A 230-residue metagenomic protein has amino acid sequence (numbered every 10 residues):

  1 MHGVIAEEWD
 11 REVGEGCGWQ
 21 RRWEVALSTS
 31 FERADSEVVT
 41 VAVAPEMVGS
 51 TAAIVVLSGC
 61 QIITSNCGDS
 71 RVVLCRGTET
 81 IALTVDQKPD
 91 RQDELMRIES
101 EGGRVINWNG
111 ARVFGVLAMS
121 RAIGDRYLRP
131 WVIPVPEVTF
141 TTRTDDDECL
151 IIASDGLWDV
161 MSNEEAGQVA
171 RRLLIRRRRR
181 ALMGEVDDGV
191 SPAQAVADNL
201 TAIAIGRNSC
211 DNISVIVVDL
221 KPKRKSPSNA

Functional and structural regions predicted by a protein language model:
M1-A230: PP2C/PPM-type serine/threonine phosphatase catalytic domain
